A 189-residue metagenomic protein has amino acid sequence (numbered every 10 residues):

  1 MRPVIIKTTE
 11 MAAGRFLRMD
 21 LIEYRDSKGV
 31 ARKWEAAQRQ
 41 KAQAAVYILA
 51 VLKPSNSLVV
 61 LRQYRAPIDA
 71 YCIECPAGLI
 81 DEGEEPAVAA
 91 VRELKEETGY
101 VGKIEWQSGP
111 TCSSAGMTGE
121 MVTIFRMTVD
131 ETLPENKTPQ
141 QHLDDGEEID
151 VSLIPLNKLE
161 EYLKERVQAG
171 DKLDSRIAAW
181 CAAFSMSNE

Functional and structural regions predicted by a protein language model:
M1-T8: Extended interaction-bearing regions that mediate binding to partners or small molecules
R2, A37-L49, P54-R92, G109 (+3 more regions): Conserved Nudix-box catalytic region and its N-terminal flanking loop in Nudix hydrolases and closely related
I5, I68-Y71, E82, Q107-S108 (+3 more regions): Nudix hydrolase/Nudix homology domain
T9-L49, K53-P54: Acidic, metal-coordinating catalytic segment for phosphate/diphosphate chemistry, firing primarily on the Nudix
M19-L21, V60, I124-R126, V151-L153: Conserved hydrophobic/aromatic beta-strand scaffold that supports enzyme active sites
E23-K28, A115-N136: Active-site-adjacent beta-strand/loop module that shapes the phosphate/pyrophosphate-binding cleft
S27-K28, L52-S55, Y64, M127-T132 (+1 more regions): Short loop segments at secondary-structure junctions
A87, T98-S108, M121: Short, structured loop/turn "capping" segments at alpha-beta junctions
